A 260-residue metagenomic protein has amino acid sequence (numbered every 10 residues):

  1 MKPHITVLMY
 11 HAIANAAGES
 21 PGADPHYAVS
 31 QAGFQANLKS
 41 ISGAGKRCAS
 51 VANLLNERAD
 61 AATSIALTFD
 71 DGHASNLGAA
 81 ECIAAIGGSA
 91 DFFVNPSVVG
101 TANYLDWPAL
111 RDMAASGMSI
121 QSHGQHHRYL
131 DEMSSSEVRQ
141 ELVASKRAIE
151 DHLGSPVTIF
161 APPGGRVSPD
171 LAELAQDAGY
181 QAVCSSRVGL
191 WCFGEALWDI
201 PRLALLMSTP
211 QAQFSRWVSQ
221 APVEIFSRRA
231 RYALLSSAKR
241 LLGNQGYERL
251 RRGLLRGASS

Functional and structural regions predicted by a protein language model:
M1, A17, P201-S260: Membrane-proximal basic amphipathic "stem/tether" segments
P3-A17, A23-P25, A62-I65, H73 (+4 more regions): Metal-dependent polysaccharide deacetylase catalytic core of the NodB/CE4 family, i.e., the active-site-bearing domain
A16-G18, S168-D170, C184, W191-E195 (+1 more regions): Short active-site-adjacent structural elements
H26-D60, A85, E150, Q176-E195 (+1 more regions): C-terminal domain-boundary segment and adjacent tail
G33, N76-L77: Short, acidic/polar
V94-V99, R187-W191, L205-L206: Short, acidic/turn-prone active-site loops that include or flank metal/cofactor- and phosphate-binding residues
